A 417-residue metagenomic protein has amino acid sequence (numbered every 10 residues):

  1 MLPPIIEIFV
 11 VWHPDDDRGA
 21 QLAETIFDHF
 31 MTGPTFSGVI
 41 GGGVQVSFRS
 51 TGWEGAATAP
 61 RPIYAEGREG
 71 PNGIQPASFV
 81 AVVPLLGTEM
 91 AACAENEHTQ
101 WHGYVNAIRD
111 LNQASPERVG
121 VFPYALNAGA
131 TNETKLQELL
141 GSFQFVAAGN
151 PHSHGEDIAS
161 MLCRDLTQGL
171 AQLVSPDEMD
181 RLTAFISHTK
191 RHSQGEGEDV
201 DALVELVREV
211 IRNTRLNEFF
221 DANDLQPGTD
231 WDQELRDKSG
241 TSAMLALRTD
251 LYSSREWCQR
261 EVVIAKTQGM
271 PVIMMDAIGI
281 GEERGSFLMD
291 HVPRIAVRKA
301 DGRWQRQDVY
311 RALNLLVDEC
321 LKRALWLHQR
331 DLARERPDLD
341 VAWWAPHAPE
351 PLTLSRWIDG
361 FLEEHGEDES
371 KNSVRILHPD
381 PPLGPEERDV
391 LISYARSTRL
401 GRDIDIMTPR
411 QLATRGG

Functional and structural regions predicted by a protein language model:
M1-G87, N96-H98, N112-E117, N127-T131 (+4 more regions): Conserved N-terminal substructure of TIR/SEFIR domains
M90-A92, Y252-S254: Short glycine-rich, flexible loops that bind phosphorylated cofactors or substrates
V105-N106: Long, low-complexity intrinsically disordered regulatory segments of eukaryotic signaling proteins
P123-N127, L247, M275-A277, V297: Generic beta-sheet signal
A128-F143, W231, I280-A296: Glycine-rich, charge-decorated loop segments at or immediately adjacent to ligand/cofactor-binding or catalytic sites
D224-L225, D250-S253: Short, acidic/glycine-rich phosphate-metal binding loop used to engage nucleotide
E282, F287-M289, R294-R334: Charged, amphipathic alpha-helical linkers/stalks
